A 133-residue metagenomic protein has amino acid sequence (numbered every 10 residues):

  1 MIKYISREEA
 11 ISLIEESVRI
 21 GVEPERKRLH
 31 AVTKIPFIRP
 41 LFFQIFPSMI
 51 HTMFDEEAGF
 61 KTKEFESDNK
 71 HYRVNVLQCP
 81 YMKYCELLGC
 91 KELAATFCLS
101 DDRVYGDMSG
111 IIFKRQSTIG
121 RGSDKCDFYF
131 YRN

Functional and structural regions predicted by a protein language model:
I2-L88, L93: Amphipathic interaction/junction segments at domain boundaries or subunit interfaces
K70-N75, C79-N133: C-terminal non-catalytic interaction appendages of large macromolecular assemblies
